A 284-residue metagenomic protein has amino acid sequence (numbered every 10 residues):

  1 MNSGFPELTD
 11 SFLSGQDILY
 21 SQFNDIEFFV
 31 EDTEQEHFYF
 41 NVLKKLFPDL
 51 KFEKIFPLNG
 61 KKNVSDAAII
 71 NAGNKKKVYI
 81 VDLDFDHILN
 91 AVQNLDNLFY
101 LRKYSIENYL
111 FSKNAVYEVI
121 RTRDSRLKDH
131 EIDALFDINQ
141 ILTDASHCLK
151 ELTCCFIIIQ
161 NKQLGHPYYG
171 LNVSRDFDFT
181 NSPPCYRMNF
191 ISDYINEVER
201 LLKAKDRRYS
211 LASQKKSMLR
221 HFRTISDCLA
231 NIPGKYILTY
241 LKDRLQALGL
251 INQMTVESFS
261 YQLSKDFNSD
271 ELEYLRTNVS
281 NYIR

Functional and structural regions predicted by a protein language model:
M1-R284: Acidic, divalent-metal-binding catalytic cores of TOPRIM and closely related two-metal-ion phosphodiester/pyrophosphate
